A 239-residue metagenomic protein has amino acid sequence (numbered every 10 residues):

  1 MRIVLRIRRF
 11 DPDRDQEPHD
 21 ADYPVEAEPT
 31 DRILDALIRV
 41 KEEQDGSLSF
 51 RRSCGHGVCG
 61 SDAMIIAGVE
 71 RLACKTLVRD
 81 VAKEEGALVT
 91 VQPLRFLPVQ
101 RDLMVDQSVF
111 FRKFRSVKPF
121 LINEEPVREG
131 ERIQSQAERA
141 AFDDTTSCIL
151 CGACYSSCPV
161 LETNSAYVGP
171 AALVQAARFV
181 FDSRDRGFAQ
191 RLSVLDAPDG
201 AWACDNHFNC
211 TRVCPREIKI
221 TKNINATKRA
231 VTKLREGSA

Functional and structural regions predicted by a protein language model:
M1-D22: Eukaryote-biased recognition of intrinsically disordered, low-complexity regulatory segments
R8, E26, I65-V69: Short strand-turn-strand beta-turns centered on an Asx-Gly dipeptide
D20-R32: Short, contiguous acidic and Ser/Thr-rich linear segments
T30-E43, V89-A239: Ferredoxin-type iron-sulfur electron-transfer modules in oxidoreductases and energy-metabolism complexes
D45-R51: Active-site phosphate-binding and catalytic loops of NTP-dependent enzymes
C54-A63: Short, structured protein-protein interaction patches enriched in aromatics and acidic/basic residues, typified by
V69-V91: Glycine-rich phosphate/adenylate-binding loop and adjacent beta-alpha elements of nucleotide- or dinucleotide-binding
